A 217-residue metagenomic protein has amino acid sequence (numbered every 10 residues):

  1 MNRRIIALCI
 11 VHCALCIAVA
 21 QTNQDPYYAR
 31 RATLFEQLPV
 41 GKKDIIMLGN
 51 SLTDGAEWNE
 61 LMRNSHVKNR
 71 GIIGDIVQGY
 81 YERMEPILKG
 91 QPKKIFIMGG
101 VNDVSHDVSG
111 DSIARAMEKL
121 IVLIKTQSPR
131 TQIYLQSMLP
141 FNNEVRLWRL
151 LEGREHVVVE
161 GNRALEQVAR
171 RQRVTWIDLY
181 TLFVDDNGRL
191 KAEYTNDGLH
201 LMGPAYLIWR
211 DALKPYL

Functional and structural regions predicted by a protein language model:
M1-I5: Positively charged n-region of N-terminal signal peptides that target proteins for export
A7-C16: Bacterial N-terminal signal peptides
A20-K94: Serine-esterase "nucleophile elbow" of acetyl-processing enzymes
G71-I73, F96-V104, M138: Cell-envelope and extracellular/periplasmic
G110-L120, V158-G161: Charged helix-capping and loop-helix junction motifs
S128-Q132: A short helix->loop->beta-strand "cap" motif at the edges of active sites that frequently abuts
P140-L217: Catalytic His-Asp segment of secreted/periplasmic serine-dependent ester chemistry enzymes
